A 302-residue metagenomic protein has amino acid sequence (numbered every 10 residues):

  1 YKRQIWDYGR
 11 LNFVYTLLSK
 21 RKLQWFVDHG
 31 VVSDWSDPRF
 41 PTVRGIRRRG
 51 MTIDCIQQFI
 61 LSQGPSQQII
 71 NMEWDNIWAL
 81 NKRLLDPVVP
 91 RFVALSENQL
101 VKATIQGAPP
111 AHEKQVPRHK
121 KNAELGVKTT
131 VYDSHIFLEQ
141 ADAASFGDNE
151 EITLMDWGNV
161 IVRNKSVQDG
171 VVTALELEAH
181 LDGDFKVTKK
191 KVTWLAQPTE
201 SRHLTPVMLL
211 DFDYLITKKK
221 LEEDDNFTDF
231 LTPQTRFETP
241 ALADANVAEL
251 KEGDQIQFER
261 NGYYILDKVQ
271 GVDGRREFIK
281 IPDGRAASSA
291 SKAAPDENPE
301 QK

Functional and structural regions predicted by a protein language model:
K2-K302: Catalytic adenosine-cofactor/nucleotide-binding cores of aminoacyl-tRNA synthetases and other
